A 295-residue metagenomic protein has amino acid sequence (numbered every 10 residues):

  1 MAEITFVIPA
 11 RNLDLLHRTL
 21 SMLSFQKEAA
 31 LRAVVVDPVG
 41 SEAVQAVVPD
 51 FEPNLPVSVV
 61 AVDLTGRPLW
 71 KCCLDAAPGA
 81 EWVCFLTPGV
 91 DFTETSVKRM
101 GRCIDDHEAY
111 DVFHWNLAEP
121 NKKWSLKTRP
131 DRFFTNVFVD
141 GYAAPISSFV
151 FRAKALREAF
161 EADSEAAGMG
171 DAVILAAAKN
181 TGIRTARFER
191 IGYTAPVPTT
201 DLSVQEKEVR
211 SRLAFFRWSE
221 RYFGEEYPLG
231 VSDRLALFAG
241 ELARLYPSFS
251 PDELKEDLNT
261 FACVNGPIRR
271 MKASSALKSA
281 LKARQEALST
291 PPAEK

Functional and structural regions predicted by a protein language model:
N12-F25: Short, well-formed alpha-helical segments that are part of the catalytic scaffolds of diverse glycosyltransferases
S24-V60: Acidic donor-binding segment of Leloir-type glycosyltransferases
V62-P78: Glycine-rich, basic loop-to-helix element that forms the pyrophosphate-binding segment of sugar-nucleotide handling
A80-D91: Short beta-strand-to-loop acidic/aromatic patch adjacent to the donor-nucleotide binding site
T95-W124: Conserved donor NDP-sugar-binding/catalytic core segment of glycosyltransferases
N116, T185-G192: Catalytic beta-strand/loop signature of glycosyltransferases that borders the donor
E165-A176: Acidic donor-binding loop at a coil-to-helix junction in glycosyltransferase catalytic cores that engages
I191, A195, L202-L229, P251-A262: Catalytic core of nucleotide-sugar-dependent glycosyltransferases
